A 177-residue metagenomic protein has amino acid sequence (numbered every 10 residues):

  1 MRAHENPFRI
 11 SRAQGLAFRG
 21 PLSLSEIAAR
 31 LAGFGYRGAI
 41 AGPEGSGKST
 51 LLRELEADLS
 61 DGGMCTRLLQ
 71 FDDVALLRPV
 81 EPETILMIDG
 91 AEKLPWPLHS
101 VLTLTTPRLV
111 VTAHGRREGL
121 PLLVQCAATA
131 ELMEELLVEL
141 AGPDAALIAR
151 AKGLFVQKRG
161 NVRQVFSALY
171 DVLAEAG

Functional and structural regions predicted by a protein language model:
M1-G35, D171-G177: A short, basic N-terminal segment
F34-R53: Walker A/P-loop nucleotide-binding motif
R37-A39, E83-I85, R108: Residue-level preference for the first positions of well-ordered beta-strands
S49-M64: P-loop NTPase Walker A phosphate-binding motif
L69-L98, T112: Conserved P-loop NTPase "ATPase switch" module shared by AAA+ and STAND
E92-A130: Sensor-1/coupling segment of RecA-like P-loop NTPase cores
Q125-A149: Conserved small helical "lid"/interfacial subdomain of P-loop NTPases
L147-G177: Amphipathic alpha-helical "lid/sensor" segments that cap RecA-like P-loop NTPase cores
